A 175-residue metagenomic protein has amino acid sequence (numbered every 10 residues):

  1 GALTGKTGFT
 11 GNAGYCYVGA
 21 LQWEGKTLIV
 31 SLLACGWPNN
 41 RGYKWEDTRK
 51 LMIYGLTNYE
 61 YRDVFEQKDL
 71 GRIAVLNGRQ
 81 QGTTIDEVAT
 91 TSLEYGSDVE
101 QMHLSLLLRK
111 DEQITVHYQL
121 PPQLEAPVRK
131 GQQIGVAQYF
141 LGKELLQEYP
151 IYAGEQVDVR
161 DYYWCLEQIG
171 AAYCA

Functional and structural regions predicted by a protein language model:
G1-A175: Domain-terminus/edge residues, biased toward the C-terminal soluble/receptor-binding domains of extracytoplasmic
